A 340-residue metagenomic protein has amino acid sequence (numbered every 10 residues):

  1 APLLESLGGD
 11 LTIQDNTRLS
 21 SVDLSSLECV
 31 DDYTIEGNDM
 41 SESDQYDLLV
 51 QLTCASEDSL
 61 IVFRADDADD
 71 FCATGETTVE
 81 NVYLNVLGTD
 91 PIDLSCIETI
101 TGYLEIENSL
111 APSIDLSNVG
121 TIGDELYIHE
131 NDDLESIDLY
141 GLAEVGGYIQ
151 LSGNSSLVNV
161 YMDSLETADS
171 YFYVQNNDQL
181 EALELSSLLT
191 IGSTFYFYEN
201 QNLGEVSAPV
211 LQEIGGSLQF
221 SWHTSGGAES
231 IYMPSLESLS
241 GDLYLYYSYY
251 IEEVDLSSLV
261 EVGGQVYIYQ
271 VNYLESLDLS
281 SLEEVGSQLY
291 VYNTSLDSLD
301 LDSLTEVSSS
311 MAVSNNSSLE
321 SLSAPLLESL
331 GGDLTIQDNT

Functional and structural regions predicted by a protein language model:
P2-E5, S257, S280, S298 (+3 more regions): Thr-biased low-complexity repeat/linker tracts and other Thr-enriched repetitive architectures
G8-L19, S26-S41, L49-D66, T78-D90 (+11 more regions): Concave beta-strand-loop units of leucine-rich repeat
V22-D23, D44, D93, I114-D115 (+9 more regions): The leucine-rich repeat
D69-T74: Acidic Gly/Asp/Thr-rich repetitive segments characteristic of extracellular carbohydrate-active and adhesion proteins
L94-S95, T99: Beta-solenoid repeat scaffold
